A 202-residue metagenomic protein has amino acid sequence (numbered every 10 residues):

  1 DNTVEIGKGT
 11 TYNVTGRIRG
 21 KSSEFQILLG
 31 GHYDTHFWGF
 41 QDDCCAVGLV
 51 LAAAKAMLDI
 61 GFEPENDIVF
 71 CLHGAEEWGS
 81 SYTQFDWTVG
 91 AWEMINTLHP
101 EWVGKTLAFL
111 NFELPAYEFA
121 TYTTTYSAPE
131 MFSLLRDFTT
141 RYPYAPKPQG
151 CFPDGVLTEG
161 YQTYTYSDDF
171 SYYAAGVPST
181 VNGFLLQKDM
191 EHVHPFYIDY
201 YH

Functional and structural regions predicted by a protein language model:
D1, G9, P115-H202: Active-site-adjacent substrate-binding region of metalloamidase/peptidase-like peptide-processing proteins
D1-G20, I27: Structured lumen-facing ectodomains of secretory-pathway proteins
V4-G7, G20-S23, Y33-F37, A75-G79 (+3 more regions): Solvent-exposed loop/turn segments at secondary-structure junctions within structured extracellular/periplasmic domains
E5-G7, G20, G61, P100-E101 (+2 more regions): Sterically constrained small-residue positions within well-ordered secondary structures of folded domains
T10-N13, T35-L134: Acidic/histidine-rich catalytic neighborhood of metal-dependent amide-processing enzymes
S23-I27, E63-V69, V103-A108, T140 (+2 more regions): Loop/turn elements at helix/coil->beta-strand transitions in domains of secreted/extracellular proteins
Q26, Q84-W87, A174, H194: Alpha-helix N-cap/helix-start motif
L28-H32: Glycine- and acidic-rich phosphate- and metal-coordinating loops
